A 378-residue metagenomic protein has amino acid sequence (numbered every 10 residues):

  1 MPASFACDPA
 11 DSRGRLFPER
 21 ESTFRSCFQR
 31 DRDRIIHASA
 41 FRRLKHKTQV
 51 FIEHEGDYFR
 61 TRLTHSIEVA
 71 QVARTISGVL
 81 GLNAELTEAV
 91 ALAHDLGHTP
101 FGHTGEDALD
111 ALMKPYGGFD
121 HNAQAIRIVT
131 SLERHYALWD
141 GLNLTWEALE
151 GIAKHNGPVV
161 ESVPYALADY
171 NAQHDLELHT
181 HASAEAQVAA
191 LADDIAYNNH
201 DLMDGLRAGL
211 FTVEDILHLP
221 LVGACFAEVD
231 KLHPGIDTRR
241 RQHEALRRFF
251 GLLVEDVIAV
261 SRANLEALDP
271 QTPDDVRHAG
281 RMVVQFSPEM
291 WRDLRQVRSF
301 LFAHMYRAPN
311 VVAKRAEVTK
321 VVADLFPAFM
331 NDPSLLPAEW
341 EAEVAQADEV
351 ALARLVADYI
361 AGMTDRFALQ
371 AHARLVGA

Functional and structural regions predicted by a protein language model:
M1-S66, A70-I76, A84-E85, G105 (+2 more regions): Histidine-centered, transition-metal-coordinating active-site segments
L86-Y116, H121-N122: Aspartate-rich (DDxxD/NDxxD/DxxxD) Mg2+/diphosphate-binding motifs and their adjoining helix-loop segments
